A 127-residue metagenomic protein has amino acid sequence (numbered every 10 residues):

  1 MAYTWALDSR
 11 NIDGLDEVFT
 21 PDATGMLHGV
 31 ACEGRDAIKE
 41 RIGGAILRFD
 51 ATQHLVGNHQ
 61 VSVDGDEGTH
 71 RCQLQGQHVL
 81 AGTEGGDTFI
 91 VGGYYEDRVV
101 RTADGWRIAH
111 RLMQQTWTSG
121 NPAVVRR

Functional and structural regions predicted by a protein language model:
M1-E17: Short acidic-aromatic low-complexity motifs
I12-Q77: A solvent-exposed, acidic/Ser-Thr-rich amphipathic alpha-helical stretch
A45, Q53, V79, R111 (+1 more regions): Extended, non-catalytic scaffold segments that flank or surround catalytic motifs
H54-V56, I90-Y95: Short, surface-exposed coil-to-beta transition loops
T69, G92-P122: Short beta-strand edge/turn micro-motifs at domain boundaries
Q77-D87, T118-S119: Short, cysteine-centered beta-strand-loop-beta hairpins and adjacent loop/turn segments enriched in charged/polar
R126-R127: Flexible, surface-exposed loop regions and adjacent strand-edge segments of Gram-negative outer-membrane beta-barrel
